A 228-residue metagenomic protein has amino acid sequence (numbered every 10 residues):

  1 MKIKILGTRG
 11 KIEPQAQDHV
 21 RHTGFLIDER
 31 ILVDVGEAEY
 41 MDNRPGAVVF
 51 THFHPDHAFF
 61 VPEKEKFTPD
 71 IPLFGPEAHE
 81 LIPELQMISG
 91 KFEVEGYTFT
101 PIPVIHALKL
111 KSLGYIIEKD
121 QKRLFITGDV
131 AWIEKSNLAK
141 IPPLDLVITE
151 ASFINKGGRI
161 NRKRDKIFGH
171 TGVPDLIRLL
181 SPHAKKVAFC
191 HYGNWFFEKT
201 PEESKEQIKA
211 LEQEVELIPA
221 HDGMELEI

Functional and structural regions predicted by a protein language model:
M1-N43, K111-G128, L146: Conserved beta-strand hairpin/beta-sheet module of binuclear metal-dependent hydrolase folds, prominently
K2-I5, D70-Q121, L217-L226: Metallo-beta-lactamase
I3, F25, H52, F99 (+6 more regions): Divalent metal-coordination and catalytic microenvironments
T8-G10, R30, V35-A38, F53 (+5 more regions): Active-site metal-binding loops of divalent metal-dependent hydrolases
E13-H19, I82, R159-F168: Acidic/histidine-rich helix-loop elements that form or flank divalent-metal/phosphate-binding sites at the catalytic
R30, V35-P76, P143-I148: Active-site metal-binding motif and surrounding structural segment of the metallo-beta-lactamase
E39-R44, K91-G96, S136-P142: Short amphipathic alpha-helix with an adjacent loop that forms part of the alpha/beta core around
E134-M224: Cap/insert and terminal regions of metallo-dependent hydrolase folds
